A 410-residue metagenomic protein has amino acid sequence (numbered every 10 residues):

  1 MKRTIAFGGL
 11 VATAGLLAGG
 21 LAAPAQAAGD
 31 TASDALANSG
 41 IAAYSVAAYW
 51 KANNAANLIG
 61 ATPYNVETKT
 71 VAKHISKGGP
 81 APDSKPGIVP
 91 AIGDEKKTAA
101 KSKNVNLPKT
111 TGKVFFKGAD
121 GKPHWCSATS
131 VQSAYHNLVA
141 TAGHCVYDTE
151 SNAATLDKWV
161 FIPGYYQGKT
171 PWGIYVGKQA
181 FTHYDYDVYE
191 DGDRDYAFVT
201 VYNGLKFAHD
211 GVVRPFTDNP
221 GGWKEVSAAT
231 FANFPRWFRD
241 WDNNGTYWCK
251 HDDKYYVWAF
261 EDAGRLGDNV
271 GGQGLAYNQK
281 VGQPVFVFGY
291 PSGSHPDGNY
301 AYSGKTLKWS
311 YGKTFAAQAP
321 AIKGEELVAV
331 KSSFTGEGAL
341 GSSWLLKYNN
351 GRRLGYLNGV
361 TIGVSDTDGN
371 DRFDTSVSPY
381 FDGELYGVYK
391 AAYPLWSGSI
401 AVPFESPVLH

Functional and structural regions predicted by a protein language model:
M1-G29: Secretory targeting and sorting signals
L21-S133, V402-H410: Protease-domain processing segments flanking chymotrypsin-fold serine proteases, especially trypsin-like
K97-K109, F115-G118, Q132, V160-L266: Conserved catalytic-core segment of clan PA serine endopeptidases
N106-Y166, A316-I322, K331-S332: Catalytic histidine site
V114, A128, T141, F161 (+5 more regions): Terminal peptide-recognition signature
N244-W248, D252-L275, N370-H410: C-terminal cap/linker of serine protease catalytic domains
D268-L327, T335: Flexible, gly/ser-rich surface segments that form the specificity/activation loops bordering the active-site cleft
F334-V360: Catalytic nucleophile loop of clan PA
